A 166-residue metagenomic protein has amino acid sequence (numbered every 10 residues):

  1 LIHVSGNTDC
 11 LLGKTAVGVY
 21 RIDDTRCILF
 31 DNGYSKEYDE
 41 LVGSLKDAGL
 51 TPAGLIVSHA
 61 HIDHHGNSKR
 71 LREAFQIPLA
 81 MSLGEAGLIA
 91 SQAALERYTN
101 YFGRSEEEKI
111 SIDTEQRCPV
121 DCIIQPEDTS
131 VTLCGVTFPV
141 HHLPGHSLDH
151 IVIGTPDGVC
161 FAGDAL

Functional and structural regions predicted by a protein language model:
L1-A48, V152-G163: Conserved beta-strand hairpin/beta-sheet module of binuclear metal-dependent hydrolase folds, prominently
L1-G6, E108-D113, L133-V136: Short Pro/Gly-enriched beta-strand edge/turn motifs at strand-loop
L11-G13, I123-Q125, P144-S147: A short catalytic or substrate-binding loop motif that flags glycine-/basic-rich loops and adjacent residues that bind
I28-D31, G54-V57, V140-H142: Short catalytic-loop micro-motif centered on adjacent basic/acidic residues
Y34-S35, I62, E85, G145: Short, glycine/acidic-enriched loop or turn micro-motifs at the edges of active sites
S35-K36, S130, T137-L166: Metallo-beta-lactamase
G43-T129: Active-site HxH/HxHxD metal-binding segment of metal-dependent hydrolases
